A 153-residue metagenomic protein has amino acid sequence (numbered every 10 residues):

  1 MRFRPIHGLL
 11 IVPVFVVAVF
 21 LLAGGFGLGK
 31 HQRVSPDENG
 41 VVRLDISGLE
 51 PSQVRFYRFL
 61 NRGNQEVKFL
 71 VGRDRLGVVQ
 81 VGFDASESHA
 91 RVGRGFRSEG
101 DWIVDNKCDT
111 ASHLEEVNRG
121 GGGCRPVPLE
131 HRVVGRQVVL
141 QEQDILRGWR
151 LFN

Functional and structural regions predicted by a protein language model:
M1-R4: Short, Lys/Arg-rich N-terminal segment immediately upstream of the first membrane anchor
I6, A18, S112-L146: Helix-rich interaction surfaces within compact, conserved domain-sized segments that mediate assembly or partner
I6-A23: Hydrophobic membrane-insertion alpha-helices, especially the h-region of bacterial N-terminal signal peptides
G24-R97, P128-N153: N-terminal pre-ligand scaffold of iron-sulfur
L76, V81, D105, E115-V117: Generic hydrophobic/packing signal
S86, D105-C108: Short cysteine clusters
R91-E99, T110-R119: Iron-sulfur (Fe-S) cluster-binding segments and ferredoxin-like electron-carrier domains, especially [2Fe-2S]
